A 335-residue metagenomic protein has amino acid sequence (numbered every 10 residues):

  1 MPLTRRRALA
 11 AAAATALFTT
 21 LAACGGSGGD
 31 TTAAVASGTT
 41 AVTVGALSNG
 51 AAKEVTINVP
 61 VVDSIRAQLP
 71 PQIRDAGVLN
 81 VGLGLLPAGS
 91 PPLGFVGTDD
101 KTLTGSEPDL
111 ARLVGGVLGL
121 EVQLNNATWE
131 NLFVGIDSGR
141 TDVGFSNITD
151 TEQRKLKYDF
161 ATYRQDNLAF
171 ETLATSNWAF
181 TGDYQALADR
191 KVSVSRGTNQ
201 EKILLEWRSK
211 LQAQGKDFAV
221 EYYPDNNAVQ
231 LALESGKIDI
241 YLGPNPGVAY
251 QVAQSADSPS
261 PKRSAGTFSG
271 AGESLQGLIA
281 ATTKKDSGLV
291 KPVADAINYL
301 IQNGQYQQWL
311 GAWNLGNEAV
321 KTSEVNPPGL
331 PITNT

Functional and structural regions predicted by a protein language model:
T19-A23: C-terminal motif of bacterial Sec signal peptides marking the signal peptidase cleavage site
G25-G28: Bacterial signal peptide processing site
V35-G144: Extracytoplasmic small-molecule ligand-binding "clamshell" domains of the periplasmic binding protein/Venus flytrap
G38-D63, A111, G116, S176 (+4 more regions): Extended ligand-binding regions for polar small-molecule ligands
A88, K101-V117, I148-D150, N167-D225 (+2 more regions): Bilobed "Venus flytrap"/periplasmic-binding protein-like clamshell domains and structurally analogous long
E121-A186: Acidic, polar ligand-binding/catalytic clefts
I148-K155, L204-E206, K210, D239-L275 (+1 more regions): A ligand-binding cleft/hinge motif common to bilobed small-molecule-binding domains
Q165-T172, A256-D295, G316-T335: Periplasmic-binding protein-like
